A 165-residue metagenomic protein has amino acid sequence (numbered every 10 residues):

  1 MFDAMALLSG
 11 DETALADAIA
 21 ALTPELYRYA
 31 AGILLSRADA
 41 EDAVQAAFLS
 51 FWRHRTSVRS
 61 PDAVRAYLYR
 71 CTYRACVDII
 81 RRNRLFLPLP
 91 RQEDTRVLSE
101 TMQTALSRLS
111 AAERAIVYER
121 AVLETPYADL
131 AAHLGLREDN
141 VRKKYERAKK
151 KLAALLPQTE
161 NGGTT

Functional and structural regions predicted by a protein language model:
M1-E25, G32, N161-T165: N-terminal module of bacterial RNA polymerase sigma factors
F2-A6, T101-S110: Short amphipathic alpha-helical boundary/capping segments
T23, Y27, F48, S110 (+2 more regions): C-terminal flanking helix
R28, D42-L49, R53, D62-R74: Structural recognition of an alpha-helix C-terminal capping motif at a helix-to-coil junction
R53-S60, R70-L89: Arg/Lys-rich amphipathic alpha helix in sigma70-family domain 2
Y73, V77, A128, L134-T165: DNA-recognition helix of helix-turn-helix
R82, F86-S107: Acidic, proline/glycine-rich intrinsically disordered inter-domain spacer in sigma factors
I116-R120: A short pre-motif secondary-structure segment
